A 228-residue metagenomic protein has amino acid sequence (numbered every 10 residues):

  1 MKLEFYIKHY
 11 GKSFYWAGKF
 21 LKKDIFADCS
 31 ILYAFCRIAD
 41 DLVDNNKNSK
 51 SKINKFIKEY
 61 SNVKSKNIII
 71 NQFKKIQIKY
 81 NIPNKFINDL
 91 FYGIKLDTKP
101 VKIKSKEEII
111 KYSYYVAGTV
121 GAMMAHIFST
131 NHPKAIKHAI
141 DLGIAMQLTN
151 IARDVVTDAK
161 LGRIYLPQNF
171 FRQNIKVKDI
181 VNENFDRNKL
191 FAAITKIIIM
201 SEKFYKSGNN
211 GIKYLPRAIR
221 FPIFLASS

Functional and structural regions predicted by a protein language model:
M1-Q147, A152, V156-S228: Catalytic cores of Mg2+-dependent Asp-rich isoprenoid enzymes
